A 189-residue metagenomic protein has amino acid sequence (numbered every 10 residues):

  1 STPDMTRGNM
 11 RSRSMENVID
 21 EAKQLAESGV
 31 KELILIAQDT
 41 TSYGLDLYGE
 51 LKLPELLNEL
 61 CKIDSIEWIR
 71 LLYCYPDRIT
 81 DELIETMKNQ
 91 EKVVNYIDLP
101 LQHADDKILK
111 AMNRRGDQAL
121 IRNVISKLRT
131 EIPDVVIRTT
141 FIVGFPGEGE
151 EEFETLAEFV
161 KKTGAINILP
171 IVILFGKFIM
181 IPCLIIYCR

Functional and structural regions predicted by a protein language model:
S1-E16: Canonical Radical SAM [4Fe-4S] cluster-binding loop centered on the CxxxCxxC motif and its immediate flanking residues
T2-P3, I108-M112, M180: Short acidic, glycine/proline-rich loop/turn micro-motifs
E21: S-adenosyl-L-methionine-dependent methyltransferase catalytic core, i.e., the SAM/SAH-binding region
E27-E150: Conserved SAM/AdoMet-binding glycine-rich loop
P76, R129-V136, T155-L184, C188-R189: Auxiliary Fe-S-binding modules of radical SAM enzymes
